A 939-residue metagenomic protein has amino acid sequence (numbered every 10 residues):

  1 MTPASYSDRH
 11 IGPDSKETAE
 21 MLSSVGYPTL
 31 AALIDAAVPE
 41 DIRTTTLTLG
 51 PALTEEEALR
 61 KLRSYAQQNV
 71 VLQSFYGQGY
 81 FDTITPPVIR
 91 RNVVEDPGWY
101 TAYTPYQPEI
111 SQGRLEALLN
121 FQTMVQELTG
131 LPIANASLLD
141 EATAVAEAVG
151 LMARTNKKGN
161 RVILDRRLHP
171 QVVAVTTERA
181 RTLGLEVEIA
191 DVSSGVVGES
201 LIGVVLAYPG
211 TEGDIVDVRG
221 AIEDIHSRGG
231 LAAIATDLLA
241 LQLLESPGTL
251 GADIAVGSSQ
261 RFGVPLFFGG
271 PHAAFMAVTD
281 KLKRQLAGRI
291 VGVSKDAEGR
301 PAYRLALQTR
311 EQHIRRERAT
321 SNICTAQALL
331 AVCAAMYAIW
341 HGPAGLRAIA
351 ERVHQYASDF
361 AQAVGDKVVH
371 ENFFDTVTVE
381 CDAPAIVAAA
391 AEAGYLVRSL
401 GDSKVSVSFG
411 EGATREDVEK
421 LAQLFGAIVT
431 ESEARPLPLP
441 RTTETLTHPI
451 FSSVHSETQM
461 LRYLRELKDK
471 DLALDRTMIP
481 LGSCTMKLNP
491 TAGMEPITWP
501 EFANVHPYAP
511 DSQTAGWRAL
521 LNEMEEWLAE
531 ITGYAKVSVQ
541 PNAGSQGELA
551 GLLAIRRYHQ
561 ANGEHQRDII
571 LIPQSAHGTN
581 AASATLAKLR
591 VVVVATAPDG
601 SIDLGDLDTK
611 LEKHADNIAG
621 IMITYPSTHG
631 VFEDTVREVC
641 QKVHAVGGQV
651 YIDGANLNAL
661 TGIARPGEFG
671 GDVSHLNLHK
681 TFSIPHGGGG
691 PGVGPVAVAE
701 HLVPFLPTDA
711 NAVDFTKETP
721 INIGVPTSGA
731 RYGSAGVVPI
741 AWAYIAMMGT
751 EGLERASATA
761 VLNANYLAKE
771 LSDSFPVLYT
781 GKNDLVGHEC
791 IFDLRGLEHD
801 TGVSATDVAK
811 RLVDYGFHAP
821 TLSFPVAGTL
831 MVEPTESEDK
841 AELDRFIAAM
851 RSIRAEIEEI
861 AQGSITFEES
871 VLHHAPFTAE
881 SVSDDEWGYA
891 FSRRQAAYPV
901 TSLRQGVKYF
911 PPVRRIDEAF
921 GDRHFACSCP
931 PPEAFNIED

Functional and structural regions predicted by a protein language model:
M1-S24, D35-L72, I84-Y100, Y106-E109 (+12 more regions): Non-catalytic terminal extensions of PLP-dependent enzymes
Y27-D41, A252-G257, G671-S674: TRNA-binding/sensing appendages of the translation machinery
P105-G113, I133-S137, N160-R167, A207 (+2 more regions): Flexible, glycine/proline-enriched loop segments at strand-loop-helix junctions that form or flank small-ligand binding
Y106-I110, E127-A146, L528-L553: Short loop-beta-helix segment that forms the pyridoxal 5′-phosphate
A134, E186-A190, V369, R398 (+3 more regions): General small-molecule cofactor/ligand-binding pocket signal
T143-A302, V364-G365, F374, T378 (+5 more regions): Conserved PLP-enzyme active-site core in the AAT-like
V149-R154, L329-I339, V737, A741-A746: Proline/glycine-anchored alpha-helix kink/cap motifs
V264-A277, K281-L282, A326-L330, A413 (+5 more regions): Conserved phosphate/anionic-ligand binding catalytic regions in large, soluble enzymes, centered on
